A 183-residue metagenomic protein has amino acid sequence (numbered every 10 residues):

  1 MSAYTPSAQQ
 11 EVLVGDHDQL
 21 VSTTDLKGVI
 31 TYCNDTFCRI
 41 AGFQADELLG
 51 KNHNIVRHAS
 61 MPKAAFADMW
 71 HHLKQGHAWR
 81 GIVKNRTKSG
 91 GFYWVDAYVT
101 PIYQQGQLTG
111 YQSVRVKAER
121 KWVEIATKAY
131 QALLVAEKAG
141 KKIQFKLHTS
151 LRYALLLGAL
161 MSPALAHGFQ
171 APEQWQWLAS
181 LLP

Functional and structural regions predicted by a protein language model:
V21, I30-T31: Conserved hydrophobic beta-strand signature of PAS-family and PAS-like sensory domains
N34-F37: N-terminal capping loop/helix in small sensory signaling domains highlighted by a polar->aromatic N-x2-3-F motif
G50-S60: PAS-family sensory/regulatory domains
A59-K74: PAS/Per-ARNT-Sim sensory domains
H72-I82: PAS/PAS-like sensory domains
K84-S89: PAS-family sensory domains
Y103-L147: Sensory coupling linkers of modular signal transduction proteins
K141-P183: Alpha-helical transmembrane segments and their helix-membrane boundary motifs
